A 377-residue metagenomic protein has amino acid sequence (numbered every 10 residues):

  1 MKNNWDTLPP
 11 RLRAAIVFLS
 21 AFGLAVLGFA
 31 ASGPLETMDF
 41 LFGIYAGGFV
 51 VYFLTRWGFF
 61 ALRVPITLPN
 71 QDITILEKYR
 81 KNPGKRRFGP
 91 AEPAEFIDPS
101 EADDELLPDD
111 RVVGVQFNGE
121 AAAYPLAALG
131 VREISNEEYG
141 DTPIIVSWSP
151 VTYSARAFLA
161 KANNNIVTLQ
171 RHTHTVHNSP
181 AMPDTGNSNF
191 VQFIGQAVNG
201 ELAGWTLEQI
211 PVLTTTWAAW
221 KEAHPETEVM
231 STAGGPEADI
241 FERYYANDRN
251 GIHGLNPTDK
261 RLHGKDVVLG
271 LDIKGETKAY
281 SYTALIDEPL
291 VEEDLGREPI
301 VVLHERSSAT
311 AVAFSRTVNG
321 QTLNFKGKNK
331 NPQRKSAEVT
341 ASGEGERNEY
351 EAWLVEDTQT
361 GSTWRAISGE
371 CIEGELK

Functional and structural regions predicted by a protein language model:
N4-K377: Mid-to-C-terminal functional-domain signal that highlights helix-capping/loop sites within ligand-binding modules
